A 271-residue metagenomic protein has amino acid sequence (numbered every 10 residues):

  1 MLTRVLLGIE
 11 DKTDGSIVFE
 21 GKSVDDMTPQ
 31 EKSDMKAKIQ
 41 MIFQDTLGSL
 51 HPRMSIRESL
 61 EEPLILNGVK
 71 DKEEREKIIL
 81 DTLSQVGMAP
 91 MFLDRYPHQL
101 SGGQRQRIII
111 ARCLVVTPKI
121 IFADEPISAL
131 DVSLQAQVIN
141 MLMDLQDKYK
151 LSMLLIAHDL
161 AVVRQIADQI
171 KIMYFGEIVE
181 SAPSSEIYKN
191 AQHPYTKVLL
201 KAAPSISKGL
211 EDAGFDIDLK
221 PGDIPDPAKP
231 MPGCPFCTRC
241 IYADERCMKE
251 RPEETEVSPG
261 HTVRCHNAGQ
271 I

Functional and structural regions predicted by a protein language model:
L7: Helix-to-loop junction immediately C-terminal to a conserved catalytic motif
G15-S23: Conserved ABC transporter NBD signature motif
S23, E73-M91, L200-K201: Conserved ABC ATPase "signature" region
V24-Q40, L66, E186-A191, P225-M231: ABC ATPase NBD coupling module
V115-K119: A short, proline-enriched helix->beta-strand linker immediately N-terminal to the Walker B motif in ABC-type P-loop
P126, L130, L134-D212: P-loop NTP-binding/switch modules centered on Walker-like glycine-rich loops
S184-I271: Charged, flexible cofactor/metal-binding loops and thiol motifs
